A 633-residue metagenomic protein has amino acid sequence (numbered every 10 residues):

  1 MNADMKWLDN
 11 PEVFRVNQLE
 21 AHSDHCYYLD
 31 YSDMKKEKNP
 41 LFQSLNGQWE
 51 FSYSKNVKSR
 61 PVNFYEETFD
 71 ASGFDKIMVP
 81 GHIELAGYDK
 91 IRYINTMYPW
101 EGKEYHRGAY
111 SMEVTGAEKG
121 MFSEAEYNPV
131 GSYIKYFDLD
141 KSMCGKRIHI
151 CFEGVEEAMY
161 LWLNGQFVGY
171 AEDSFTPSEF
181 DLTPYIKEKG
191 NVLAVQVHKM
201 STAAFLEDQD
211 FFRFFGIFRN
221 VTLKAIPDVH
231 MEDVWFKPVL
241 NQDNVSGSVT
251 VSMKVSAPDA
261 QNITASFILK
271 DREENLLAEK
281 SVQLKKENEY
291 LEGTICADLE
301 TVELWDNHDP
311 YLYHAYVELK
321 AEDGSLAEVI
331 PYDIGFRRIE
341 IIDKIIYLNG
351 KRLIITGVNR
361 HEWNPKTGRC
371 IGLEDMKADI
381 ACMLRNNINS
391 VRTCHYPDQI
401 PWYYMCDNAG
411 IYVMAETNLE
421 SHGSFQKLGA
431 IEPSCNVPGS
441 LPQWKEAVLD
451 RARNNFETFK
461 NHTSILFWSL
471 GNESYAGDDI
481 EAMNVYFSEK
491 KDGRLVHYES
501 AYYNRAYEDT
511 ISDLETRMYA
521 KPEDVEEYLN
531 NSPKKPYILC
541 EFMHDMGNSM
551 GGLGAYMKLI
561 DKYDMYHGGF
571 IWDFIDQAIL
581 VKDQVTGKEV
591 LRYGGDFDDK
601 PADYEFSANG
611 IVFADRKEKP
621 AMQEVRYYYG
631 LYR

Functional and structural regions predicted by a protein language model:
M1-M112, V192, Q196, R272 (+5 more regions): Accessory carbohydrate-binding/adhesion or oligomerization-edge regions at the termini of glycan-active proteins
A3-A21, K35-K36, E50-S54, H82-A86 (+7 more regions): Accessory beta-strand-rich segments of carbohydrate-active enzymes
E37-P61, M78, E84-A86, N128 (+6 more regions): Substrate-binding clefts and catalytic carboxylate motifs of secreted carbohydrate-active enzymes
M143-K146, I186-G190, L299-L312: Short glycine/proline/serine/threonine-rich loop/turn segments at secondary-structure transition edges
E157, F175-E179, T183, V192 (+7 more regions): Active-site mouth of glycoside hydrolases
L161-L163, S246-L284, G293: Beta-strand-rich binding/interaction modules
F218-V234, F336-K351: Low-complexity, Pro/Ser/Thr- and charge-rich linker/hinge segments at domain boundaries
D228-D259, E624-R633: Surface beta-strand/loop "capping" patches
